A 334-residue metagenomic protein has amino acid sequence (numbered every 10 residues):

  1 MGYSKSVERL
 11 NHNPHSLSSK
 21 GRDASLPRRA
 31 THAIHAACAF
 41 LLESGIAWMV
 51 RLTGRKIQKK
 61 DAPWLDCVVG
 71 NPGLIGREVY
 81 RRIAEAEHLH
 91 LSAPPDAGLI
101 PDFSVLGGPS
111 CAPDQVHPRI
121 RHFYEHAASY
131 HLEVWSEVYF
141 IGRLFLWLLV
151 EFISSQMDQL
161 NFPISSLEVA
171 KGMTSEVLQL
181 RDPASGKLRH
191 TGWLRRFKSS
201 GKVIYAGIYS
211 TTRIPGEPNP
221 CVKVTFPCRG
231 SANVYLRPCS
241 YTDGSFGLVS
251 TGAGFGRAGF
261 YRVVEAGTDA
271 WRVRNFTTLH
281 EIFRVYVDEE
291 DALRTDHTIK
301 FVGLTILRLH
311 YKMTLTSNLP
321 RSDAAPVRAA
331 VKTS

Functional and structural regions predicted by a protein language model:
M1-I75, S334: Intrinsically disordered, low-structural-confidence terminal and linker regions
V50-T314, R321: Soluble ligand-binding/transfer domains with enclosed cavities or grooves
A324-S334: TerminUS-proximal long segments
